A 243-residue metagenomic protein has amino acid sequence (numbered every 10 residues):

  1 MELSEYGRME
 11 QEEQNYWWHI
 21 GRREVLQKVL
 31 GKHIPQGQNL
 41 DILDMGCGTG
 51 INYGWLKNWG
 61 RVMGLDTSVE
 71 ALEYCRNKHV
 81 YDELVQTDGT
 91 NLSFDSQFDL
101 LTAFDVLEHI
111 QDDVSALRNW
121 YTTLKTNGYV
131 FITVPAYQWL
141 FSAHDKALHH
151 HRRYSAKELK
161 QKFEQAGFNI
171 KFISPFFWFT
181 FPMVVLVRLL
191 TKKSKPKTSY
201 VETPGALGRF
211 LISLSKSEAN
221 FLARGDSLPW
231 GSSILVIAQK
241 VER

Functional and structural regions predicted by a protein language model:
M1-F104, V114-L117, G205, F221 (+2 more regions): Conserved N-terminal segment of class I S-adenosyl-L-methionine
Q11-E12, V130-R152, A156-E164: Short, glycine-/aromatic-enriched active-site segment of Class I SAM-dependent methyltransferases
E12, Y16, F94, F177-R243: A C-terminal cap/extension of S-adenosyl-L-methionine-dependent methyltransferases that defines the acceptor-substrate
K57, Q111, K125: Short conserved AdoMet
F98, S142-K146, M183-V187: Short aromatic-enriched loop/helix-cap "lid" or pocket-rim segments at secondary-structure transitions that line
F104-L107, T133: Residues lining the SAM
V114-Y129: A short glycine-rich, Lys/Arg-flanked "PGG" loop and its adjoining helix->strand segment in the class I
F168-W178: Conserved S-adenosyl-L-methionine
